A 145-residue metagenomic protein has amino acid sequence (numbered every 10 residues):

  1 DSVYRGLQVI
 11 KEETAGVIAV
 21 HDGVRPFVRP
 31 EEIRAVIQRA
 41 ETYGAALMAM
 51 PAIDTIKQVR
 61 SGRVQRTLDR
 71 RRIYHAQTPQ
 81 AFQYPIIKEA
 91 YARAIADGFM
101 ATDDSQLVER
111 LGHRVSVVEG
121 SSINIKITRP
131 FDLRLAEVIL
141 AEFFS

Functional and structural regions predicted by a protein language model:
D1-S61: Conserved beta-loop-beta/alpha segment of the NTase-like Rossmann-fold superfamily that binds/positions NTPs
V9-E12, R39-A40, R66-T67, F99-M100 (+1 more regions): Solvent-exposed alpha-helices and their adjacent loops that cap or buttress functional pockets in soluble metabolic
A15, V59-V64, S105-Q106, H113: Acidic-glycine-rich active-site phosphate/pyrophosphate-binding loop
V17-I18, T67-R71, V117: Short, flexible turn/loop "capping" segments at secondary-structure junctions
R25, A45-L47, Q65, P79 (+2 more regions): A residue-level structural signature of the nucleotidyltransferase/glycosyltransferase Rossmann-like core
I37-Q38, R63-T67, R134-A136: Short, hinge-like loop/turn segments at secondary-structure boundaries
K57-F82: Short, flexible, basic/aromatic active-site loop/helix in glycosyltransferases
Y74-S145: Conserved alpha/beta core of the MobA/IspD/sugar-nucleotide pyrophosphorylase nucleotidyltransferase superfamily
